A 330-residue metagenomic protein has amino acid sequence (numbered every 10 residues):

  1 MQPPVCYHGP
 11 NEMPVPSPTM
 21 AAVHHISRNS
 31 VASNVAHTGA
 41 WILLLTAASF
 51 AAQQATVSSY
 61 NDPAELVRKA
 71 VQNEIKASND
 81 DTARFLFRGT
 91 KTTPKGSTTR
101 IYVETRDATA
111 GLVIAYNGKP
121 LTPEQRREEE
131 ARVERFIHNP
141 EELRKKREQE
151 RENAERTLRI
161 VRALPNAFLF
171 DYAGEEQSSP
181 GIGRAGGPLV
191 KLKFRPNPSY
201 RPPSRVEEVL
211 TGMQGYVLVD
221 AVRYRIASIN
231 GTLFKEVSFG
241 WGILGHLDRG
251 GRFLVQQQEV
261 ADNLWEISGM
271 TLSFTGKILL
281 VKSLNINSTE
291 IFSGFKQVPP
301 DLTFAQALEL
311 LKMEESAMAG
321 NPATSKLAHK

Functional and structural regions predicted by a protein language model:
P3: Cationic, low-complexity basic patches in intrinsically disordered or flexible, solvent-exposed regions
G9-E12, G39: Residue-identity detector for glycine
S17-W41: Bacterial N-terminal signal peptides that target proteins for export
L43-A52: Hydrophobic h-region of N-terminal signal peptides that target proteins for export in Gram-negative bacteria
Q53-Q214, A221-A227, T232-G251, E259-A261 (+1 more regions): Structured extracytoplasmic
Q256, I267-G269: Beta-strand elements of repeat-based all-beta scaffolds
